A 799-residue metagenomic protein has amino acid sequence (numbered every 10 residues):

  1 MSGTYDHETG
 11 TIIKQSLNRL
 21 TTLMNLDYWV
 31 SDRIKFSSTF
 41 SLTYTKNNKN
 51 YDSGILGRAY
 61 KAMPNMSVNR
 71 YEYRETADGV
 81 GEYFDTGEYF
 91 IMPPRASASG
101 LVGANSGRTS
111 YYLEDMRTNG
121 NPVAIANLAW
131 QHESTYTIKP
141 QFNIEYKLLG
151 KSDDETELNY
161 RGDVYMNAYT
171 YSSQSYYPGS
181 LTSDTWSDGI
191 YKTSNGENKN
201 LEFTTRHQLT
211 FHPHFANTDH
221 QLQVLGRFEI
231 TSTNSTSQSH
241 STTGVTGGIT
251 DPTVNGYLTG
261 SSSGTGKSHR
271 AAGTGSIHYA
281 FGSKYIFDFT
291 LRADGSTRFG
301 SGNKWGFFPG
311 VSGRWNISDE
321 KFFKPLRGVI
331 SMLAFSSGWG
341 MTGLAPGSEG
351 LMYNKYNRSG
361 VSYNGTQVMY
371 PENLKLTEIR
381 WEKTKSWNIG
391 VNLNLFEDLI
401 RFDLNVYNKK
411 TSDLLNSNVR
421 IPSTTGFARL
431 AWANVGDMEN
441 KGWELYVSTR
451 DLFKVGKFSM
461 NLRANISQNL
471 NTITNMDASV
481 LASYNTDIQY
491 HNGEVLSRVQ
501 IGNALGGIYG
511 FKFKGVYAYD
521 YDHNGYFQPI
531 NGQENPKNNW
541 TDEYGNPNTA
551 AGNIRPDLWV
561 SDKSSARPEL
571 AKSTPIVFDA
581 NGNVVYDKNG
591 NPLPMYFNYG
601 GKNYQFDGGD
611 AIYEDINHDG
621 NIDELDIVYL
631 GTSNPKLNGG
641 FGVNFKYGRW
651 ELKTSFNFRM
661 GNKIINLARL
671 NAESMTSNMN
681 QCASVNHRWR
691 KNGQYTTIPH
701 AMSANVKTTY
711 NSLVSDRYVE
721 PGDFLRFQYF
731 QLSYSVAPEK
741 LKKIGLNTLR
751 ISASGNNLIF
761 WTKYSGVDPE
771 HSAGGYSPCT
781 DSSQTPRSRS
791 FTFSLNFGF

Functional and structural regions predicted by a protein language model:
S2-K14, Y51-D52, Y73-S110, A124-H132 (+7 more regions): Residues embedded in well-ordered regular secondary structure
R19, N25-I34, T39-Y44, D52-S53 (+4 more regions): Extracellular/periplasmic, surface-exposed regions of secreted and cell-surface proteins
D52, L452-Y629, N756: Conserved small-residue
A98, V102-A104, P178-Y191, S359-P371 (+7 more regions): Solvent-exposed loop segments that connect transmembrane elements
S110-V123, S296, N539-D542, N546 (+3 more regions): Extracytoplasmic gating/loop element in the C-terminal half of outer-membrane beta-barrel translocons and assembly
